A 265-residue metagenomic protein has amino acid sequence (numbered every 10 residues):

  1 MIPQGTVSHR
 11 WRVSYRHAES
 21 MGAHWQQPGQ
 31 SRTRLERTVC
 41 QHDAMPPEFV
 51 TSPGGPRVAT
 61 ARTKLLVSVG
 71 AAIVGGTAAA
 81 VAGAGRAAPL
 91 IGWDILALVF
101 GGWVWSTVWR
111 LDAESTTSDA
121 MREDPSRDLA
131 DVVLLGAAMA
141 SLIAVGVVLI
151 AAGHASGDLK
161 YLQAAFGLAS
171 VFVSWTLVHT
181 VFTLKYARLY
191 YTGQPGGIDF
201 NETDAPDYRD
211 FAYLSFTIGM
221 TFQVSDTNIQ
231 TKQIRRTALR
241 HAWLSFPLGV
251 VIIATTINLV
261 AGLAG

Functional and structural regions predicted by a protein language model:
A59-A79: The first (N-terminal) embedded transmembrane alpha-helix
G76-L90: Short, hydrophobic transmembrane alpha-helix segments
R86-G102, S106: Loop-to-helix transition at the N-terminal end of transmembrane alpha-helices
G101-A113, T180-T192: Membrane-water interface of transmembrane alpha-helices
T116-G136: Juxtamembrane helix-capping/reentrant segments at transmembrane boundaries
Y190-T192, G196-N228: Membrane-proximal soluble regions of multi-pass membrane proteins
D210, L214-T217, T227-A264: Pore domain of cation channels
